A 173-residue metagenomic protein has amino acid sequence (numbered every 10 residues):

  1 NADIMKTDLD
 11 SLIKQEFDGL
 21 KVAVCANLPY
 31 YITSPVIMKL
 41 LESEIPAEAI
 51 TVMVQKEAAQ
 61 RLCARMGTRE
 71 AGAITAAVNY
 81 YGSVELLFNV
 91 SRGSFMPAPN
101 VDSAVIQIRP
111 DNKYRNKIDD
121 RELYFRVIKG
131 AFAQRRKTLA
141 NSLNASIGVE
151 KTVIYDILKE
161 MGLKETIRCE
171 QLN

Functional and structural regions predicted by a protein language model:
N1-R126, K159: Catalytic cores of RNA-modifying enzymes
V24, R168-C169: Phosphate-binding beta-loop-alpha motif at adenosine-nucleotide cofactor sites
A104, I108-P110, N116-I154, M161-K164 (+1 more regions): An accessory alpha-helical subdomain
